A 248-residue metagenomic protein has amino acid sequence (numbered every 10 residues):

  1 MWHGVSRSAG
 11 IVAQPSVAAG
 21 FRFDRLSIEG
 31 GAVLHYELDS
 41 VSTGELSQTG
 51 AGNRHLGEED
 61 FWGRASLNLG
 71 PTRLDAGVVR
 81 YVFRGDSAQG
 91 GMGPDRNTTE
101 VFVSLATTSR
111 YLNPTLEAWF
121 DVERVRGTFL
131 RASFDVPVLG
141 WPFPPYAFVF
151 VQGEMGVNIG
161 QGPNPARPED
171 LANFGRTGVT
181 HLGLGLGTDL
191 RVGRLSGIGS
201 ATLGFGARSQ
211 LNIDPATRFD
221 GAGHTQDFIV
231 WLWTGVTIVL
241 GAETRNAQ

Functional and structural regions predicted by a protein language model:
M1, H35-E37, V79-F83, A106-T108 (+3 more regions): Short glycine-rich beta-strand segments
M1-S42, G235-V239: Short glycine/proline- and aromatic-enriched beta-strand/turn motifs that initiate or cap beta-hairpins
V12-Q14, T98-E100, G183: Short beta-strand-initiation
G20-D24, N68, A106-T108, G193: A structural detector for beta-sheet-dominated domains
F23, N113, W119-Q248: Outer-membrane beta-barrel transmembrane domain signature
L34-S133, P215, F219-F228: Outer-membrane pore/translocation modules
